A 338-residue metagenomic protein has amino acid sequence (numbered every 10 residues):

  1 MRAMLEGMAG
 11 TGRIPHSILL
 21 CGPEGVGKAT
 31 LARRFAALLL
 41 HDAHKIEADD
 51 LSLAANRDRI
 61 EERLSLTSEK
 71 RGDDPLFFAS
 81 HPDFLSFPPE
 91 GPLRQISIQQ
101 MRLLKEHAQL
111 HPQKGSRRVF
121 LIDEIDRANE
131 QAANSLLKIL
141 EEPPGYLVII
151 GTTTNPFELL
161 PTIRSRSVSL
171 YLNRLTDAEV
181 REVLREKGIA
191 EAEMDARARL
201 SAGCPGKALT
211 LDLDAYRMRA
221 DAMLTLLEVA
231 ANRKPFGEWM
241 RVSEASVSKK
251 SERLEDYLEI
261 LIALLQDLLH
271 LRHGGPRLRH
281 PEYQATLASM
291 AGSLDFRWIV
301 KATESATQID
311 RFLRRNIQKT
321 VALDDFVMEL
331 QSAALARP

Functional and structural regions predicted by a protein language model:
M1-L38, D42-S65, E69-P75, G145-L147 (+3 more regions): Charged, glycine-rich active-site and insertion segments that engage polyanionic ligands
A3-A9, K70-L76, I98-V119, K138: Conserved alpha-helical scaffold flanking the Walker A/P-loop in AAA+ ATPase domains
R13-I14, F77-D83, Q113-S116, P143-Y146: Short loop/turn elements that form and flank the Walker-type P-loop nucleotide-binding site in RecA-like NTPase cores
C21, S86-G91: A short hydrophobic beta-strand->loop->alpha-helix junction that borders the nucleotide-binding pocket of P-loop NTPases
E90-I98, I125, S169-L170: Flexible beta-alpha connector loops of hexameric P-loop NTPases
Q100, F120, E124, A128 (+5 more regions): Helical "lid/switch" subdomain of P-loop NTPase nucleotide-binding domains
K105-S135, A306-R311: Conserved interaction-surface patches within small, structured recognition/assembly domains
Q109, N134-I150: Conserved catalytic/switch belt of AAA+ P-loop NTPases
